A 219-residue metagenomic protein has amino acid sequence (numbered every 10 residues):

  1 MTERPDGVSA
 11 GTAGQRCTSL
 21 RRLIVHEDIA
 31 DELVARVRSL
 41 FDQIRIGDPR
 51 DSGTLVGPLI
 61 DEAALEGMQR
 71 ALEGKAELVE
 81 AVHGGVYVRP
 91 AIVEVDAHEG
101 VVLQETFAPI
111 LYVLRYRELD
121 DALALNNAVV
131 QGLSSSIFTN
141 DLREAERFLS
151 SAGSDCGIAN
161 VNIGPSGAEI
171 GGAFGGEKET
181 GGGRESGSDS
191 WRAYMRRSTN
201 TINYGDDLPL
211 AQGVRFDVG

Functional and structural regions predicted by a protein language model:
M1-A97, V161, F216-V218: ALDH superfamily catalytic-core signature
R4-P5, S39, R45, Y87-G219: Conserved C-terminal structural/oligomerization subdomain of aldehyde/semialdehyde dehydrogenase
